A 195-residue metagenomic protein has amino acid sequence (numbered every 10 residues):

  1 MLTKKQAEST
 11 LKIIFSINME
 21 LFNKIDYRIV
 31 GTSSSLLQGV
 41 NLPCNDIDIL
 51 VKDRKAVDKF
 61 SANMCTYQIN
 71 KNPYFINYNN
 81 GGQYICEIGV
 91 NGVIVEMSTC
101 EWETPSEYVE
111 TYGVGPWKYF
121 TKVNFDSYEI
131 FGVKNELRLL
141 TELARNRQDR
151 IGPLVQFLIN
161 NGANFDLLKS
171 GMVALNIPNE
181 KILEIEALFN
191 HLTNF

Functional and structural regions predicted by a protein language model:
M1-I29, A56, D166, I177-L183 (+2 more regions): Helical scaffold of the NTase/Pol beta-like nucleotidyltransferase catalytic core
K24-Q38, K134: Short gly/ser-rich loop at a beta-strand->alpha-helix junction or flexible surface loop bordering the NTP-binding
I25, I85-C86, T121: Residue-level detector of beta-strand structural context in well-folded domains
I25-Y27, V95, I130: Hydrophobic anchor at the start of a short beta-strand that flanks the dinucleotide cofactor-binding loop
S34-L36, A56, W102-E103, N135-R138: Short, solvent-exposed loop/turn segments at secondary-structure junctions
L36-S61: Catalytic metal-binding acidic patch
Y67-S106: Conserved catalytic core of two-metal-ion nucleotidyltransferases
T104-F195: Catalytic cores of NTP-dependent nucleotidyl/adenyl transfer enzymes across multiple folds
